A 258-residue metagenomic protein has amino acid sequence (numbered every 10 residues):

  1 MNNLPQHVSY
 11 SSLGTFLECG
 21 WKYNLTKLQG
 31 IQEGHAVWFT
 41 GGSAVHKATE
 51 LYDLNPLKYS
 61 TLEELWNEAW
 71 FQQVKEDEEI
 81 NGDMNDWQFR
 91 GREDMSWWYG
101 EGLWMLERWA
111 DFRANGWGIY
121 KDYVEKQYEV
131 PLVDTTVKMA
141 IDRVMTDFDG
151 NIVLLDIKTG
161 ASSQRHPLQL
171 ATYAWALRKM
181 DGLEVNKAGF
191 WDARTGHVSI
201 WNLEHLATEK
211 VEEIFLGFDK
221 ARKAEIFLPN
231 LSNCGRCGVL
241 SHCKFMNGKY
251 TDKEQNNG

Functional and structural regions predicted by a protein language model:
N3-P5, G20-Q32, M84-N85, G150-L155 (+1 more regions): Short amphipathic alpha-helical segments and their helix-coil junctions
Q6-V8, V133, R165, R178-G258: Metal-dependent nuclease catalytic regions and adjoining charged, substrate-binding loops involved in nucleic-acid end
L13-Y59, E63, Y99, E125: Nuclease catalytic cores
W21, M139-D142, N186: Change "...and in nucleic-acid phosphodiester-cleaving endonucleases..." to "...and in nucleic-acid processing enzymes
A44-K47, L168-A176: Short amphipathic alpha-helical face segments that pack within enzyme cores and frequently flank/anchor catalytic
A48-V124: A non-catalytic, helix-rich entry segment at domain boundaries
L51-N55, W175-M180: Active-site catalytic microenvironments for nucleophilic, acid-base chemistry
Y123-T172, V211: Non-catalytic protein-protein interaction segments used by genome-maintenance enzymes to assemble and couple activities
